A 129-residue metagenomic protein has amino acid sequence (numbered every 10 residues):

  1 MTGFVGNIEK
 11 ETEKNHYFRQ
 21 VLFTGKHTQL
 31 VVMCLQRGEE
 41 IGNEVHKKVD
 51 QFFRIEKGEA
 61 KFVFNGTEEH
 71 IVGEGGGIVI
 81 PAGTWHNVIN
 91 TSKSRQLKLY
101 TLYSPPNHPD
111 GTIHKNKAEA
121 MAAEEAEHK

Functional and structural regions predicted by a protein language model:
M1-Q29, G42, K115-K129: A short, N-terminal "cap"/entry segment at the start of jelly-roll beta-barrel domains of the cupin/DSBH fold
F18, F23-Q29, G38-R54, N65-G66: A short beta-loop-beta micro-motif enriched in histidine and acidic residues
V21, L30-C34, F52, G77-V79 (+1 more regions): Conserved hydrophobic/aromatic beta-strand scaffold that supports enzyme active sites
E39-I41, G58-V63, G77-I78: Short beta-strand segments in beta-sandwich/barrel cores
F52, E59-K61, W85: Structural motif
F52, S94-G111: A short hydrophobic beta-strand segment most commonly corresponding to one strand of the jelly-roll/cupin
T67-A82: Short acidic-glycine-tyrosine-enriched beta hairpin
I89-T91: Asparagine-centered strand-capping/turn motif at beta-strand->loop junctions
